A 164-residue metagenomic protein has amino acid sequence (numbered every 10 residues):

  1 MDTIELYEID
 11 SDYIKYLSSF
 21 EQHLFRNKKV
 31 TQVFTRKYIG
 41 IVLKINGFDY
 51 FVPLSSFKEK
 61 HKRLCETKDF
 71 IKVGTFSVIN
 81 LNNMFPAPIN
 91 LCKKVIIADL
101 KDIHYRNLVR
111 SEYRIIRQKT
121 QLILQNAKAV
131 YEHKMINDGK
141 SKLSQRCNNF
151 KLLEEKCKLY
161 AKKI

Functional and structural regions predicted by a protein language model:
M1, E8-F34: An N-terminal domain-cap segment
M1-D2, I164: Intrinsically disordered, low-complexity and often Lys/Arg-enriched segments
D10, S55, P88: Residues at the C-termini of beta-strands that transition into short coil/loop
Y13, K58, L91: Residue-level detector of flexible, active-site-proximal loop/helix-junction positions within diverse enzyme catalytic
K29-V33, K44-N80: Compact nucleic-acid interaction/catalytic patches
K72-I164: C-terminal terminal-subdomain/extension
